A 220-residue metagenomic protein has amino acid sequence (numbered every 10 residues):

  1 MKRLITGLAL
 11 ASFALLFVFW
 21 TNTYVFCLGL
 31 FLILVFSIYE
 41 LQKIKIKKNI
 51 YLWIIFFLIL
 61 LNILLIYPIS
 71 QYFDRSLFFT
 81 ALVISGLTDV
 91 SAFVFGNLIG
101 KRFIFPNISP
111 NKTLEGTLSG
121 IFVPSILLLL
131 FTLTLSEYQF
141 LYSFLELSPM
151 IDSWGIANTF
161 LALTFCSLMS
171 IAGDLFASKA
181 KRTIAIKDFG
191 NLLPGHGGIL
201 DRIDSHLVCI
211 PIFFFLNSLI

Functional and structural regions predicted by a protein language model:
M1-L168: Membrane-embedded alpha-helical bundles of polytopic integral membrane proteins
G100-F105, R182-N191: Juxtamembrane helix-boundary/capping and inter-helix hinge elements in multi-pass membrane proteins
K112-L118, N191-S205: Divalent-cation-assisted or electrostatically stabilized phosphate/pyrophosphate-binding catalytic cores
T134, F214-I220: Juxtamembrane boundary at the C-terminal end of a transmembrane helix
F144-I151, I186-I199: Short, membrane-exposed interhelical loops at transmembrane-helix boundaries
C209-I210: C-terminal-most transmembrane helix of multi-pass membrane proteins
